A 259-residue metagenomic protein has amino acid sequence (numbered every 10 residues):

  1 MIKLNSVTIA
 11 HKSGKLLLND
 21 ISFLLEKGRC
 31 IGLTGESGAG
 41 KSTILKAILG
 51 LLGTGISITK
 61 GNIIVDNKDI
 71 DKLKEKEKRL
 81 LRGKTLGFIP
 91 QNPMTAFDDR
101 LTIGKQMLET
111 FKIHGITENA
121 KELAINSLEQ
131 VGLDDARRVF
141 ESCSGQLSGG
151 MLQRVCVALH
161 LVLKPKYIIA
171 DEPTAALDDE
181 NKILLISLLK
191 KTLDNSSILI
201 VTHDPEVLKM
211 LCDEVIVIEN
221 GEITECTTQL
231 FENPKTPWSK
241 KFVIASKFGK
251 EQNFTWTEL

Functional and structural regions predicted by a protein language model:
S57-D69: Conserved ABC transporter NBD signature motif
N119-R138: Conserved ABC ATPase "signature" region
S142-L147, M151: Conserved ABC ATPase signature
V162-K166: A short, proline-enriched helix->beta-strand linker immediately N-terminal to the Walker B motif in ABC-type P-loop
T202-H203: H-loop/switch region of ABC-family ATPase nucleotide-binding domains
L208-M210: A short, surface-exposed alpha-helical micro-motif characterized by mixed small hydrophobic and charged/polar residues
F231-L259: C-terminal boundary and immediately downstream tail of ABC-type ATPase nucleotide-binding domains
